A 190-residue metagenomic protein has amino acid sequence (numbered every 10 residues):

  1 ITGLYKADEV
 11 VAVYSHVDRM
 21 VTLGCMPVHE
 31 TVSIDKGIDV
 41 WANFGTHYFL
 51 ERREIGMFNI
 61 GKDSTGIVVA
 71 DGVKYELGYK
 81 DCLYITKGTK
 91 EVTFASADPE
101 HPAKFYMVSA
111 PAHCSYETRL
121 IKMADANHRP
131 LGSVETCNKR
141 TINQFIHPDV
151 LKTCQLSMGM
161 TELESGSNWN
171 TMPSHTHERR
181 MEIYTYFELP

Functional and structural regions predicted by a protein language model:
T2-F44, K139-E188: A short glycine-rich, His/Asp/Glu-containing loop-to-beta-strand
V17-R19, R53-M57, D63: A common structural microfeature
T46-L50, E54-N59, Y75, C82-L83 (+1 more regions): His/acidic/aromatic-lined binding-pocket segments of jelly-roll/cupin-type domains and related regulatory beta-sandwich
F58-Y75, V92-T93: Long, mid-chain structured domain cores
K62-V68, C82, N168-N170, Y184 (+1 more regions): Short beta-strand segments in beta-sandwich/barrel cores
V69-K87: Short acidic-glycine-tyrosine-enriched beta hairpin
D81-L83, K87-A95, W169: Histidine-centered metal-chelating micro-motifs
F94-M158: Surface-exposed beta-loop interaction hotspot
